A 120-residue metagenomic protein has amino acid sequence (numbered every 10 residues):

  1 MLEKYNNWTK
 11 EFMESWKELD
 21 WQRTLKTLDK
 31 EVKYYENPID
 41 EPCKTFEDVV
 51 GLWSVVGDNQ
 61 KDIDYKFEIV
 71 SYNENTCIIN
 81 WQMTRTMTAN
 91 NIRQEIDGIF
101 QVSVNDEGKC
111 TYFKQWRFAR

Functional and structural regions predicted by a protein language model:
M1-K30, Y35: Short, low-complexity N-terminal intrinsically disordered segments enriched in polar/charged residues
Y5, T9, Q22-L25, F46 (+3 more regions): Generic alpha-helical hydrophobic packing signal
Q22-Y72: A solvent-exposed, acidic/Ser-Thr-rich amphipathic alpha-helical stretch
V50-R120: A beta-strand edge to alpha-helix "cap/lid" segment located at domain peripheries
